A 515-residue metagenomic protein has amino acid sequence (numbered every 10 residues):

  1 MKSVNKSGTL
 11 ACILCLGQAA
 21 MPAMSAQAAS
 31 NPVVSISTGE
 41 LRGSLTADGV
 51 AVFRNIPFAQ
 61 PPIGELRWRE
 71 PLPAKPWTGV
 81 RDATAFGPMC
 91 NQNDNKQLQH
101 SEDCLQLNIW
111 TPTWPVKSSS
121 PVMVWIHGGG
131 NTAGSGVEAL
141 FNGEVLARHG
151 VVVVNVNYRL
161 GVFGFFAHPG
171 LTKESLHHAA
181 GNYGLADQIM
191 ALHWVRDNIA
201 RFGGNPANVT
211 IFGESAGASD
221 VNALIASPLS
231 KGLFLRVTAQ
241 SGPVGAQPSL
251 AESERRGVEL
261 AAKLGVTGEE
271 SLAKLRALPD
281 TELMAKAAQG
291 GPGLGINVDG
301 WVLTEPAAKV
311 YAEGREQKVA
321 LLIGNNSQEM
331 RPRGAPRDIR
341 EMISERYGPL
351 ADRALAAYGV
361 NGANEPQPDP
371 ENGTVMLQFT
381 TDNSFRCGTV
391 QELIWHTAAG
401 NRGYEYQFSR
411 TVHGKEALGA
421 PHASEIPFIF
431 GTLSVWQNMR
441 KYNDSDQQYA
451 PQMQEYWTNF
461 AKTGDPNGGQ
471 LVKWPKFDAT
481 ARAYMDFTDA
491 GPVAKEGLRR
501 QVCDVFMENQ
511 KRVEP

Functional and structural regions predicted by a protein language model:
M1-K6: N-terminal secretory signal peptides that target proteins for export/translocation
T9-P22: Bacterial N-terminal signal peptides
A26-N182, P206, M439-M453, A461-L471 (+3 more regions): Non-catalytic accessory segments of hydrolases
Q92-L272, W301, V310-G334, N401: Serine-hydrolase-like catalytic core of hydrolytic proteins
R159-V162, F212-A216, Y406-K415, V472-D478: Short, solvent-exposed turn/loop segments enriched in Gly/Ser/Thr/Pro and often Arg
A207-T210, V266-K274, E405-Q407, N467-P475: Surface-exposed patches in mature extracellular/periplasmic domains of secreted proteins
A277, T281-S445, Y456, T463: Substrate-gating cap/lid region and adjacent catalytic-acid/histidine neighborhood within extracellular/lumenal
